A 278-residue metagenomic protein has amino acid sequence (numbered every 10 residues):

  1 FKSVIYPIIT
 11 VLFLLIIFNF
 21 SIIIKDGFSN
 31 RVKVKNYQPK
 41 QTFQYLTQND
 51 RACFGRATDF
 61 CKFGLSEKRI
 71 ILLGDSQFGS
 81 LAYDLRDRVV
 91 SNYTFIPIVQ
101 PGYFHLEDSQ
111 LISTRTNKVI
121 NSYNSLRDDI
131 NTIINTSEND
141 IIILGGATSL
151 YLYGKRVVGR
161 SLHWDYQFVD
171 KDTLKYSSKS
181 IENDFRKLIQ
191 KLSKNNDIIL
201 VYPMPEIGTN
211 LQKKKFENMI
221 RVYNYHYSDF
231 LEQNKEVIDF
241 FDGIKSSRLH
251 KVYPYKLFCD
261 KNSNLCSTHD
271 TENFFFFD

Functional and structural regions predicted by a protein language model:
F1-D278: Extracellular/periplasmic envelope-modification machinery, especially enzymes that add or remove acyl/ester groups on
